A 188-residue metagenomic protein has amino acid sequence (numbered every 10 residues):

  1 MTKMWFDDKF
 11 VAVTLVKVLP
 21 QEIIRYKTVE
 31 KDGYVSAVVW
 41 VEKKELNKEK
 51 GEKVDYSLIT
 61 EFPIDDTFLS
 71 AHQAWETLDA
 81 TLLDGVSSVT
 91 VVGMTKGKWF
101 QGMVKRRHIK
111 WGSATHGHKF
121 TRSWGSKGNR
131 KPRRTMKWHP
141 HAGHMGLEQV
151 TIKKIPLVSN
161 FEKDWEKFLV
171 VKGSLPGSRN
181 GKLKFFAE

Functional and structural regions predicted by a protein language model:
M1-E188: Extended basic (Lys/Arg/His-rich) segments that typically form rRNA-contacting surfaces in ribosomal proteins
